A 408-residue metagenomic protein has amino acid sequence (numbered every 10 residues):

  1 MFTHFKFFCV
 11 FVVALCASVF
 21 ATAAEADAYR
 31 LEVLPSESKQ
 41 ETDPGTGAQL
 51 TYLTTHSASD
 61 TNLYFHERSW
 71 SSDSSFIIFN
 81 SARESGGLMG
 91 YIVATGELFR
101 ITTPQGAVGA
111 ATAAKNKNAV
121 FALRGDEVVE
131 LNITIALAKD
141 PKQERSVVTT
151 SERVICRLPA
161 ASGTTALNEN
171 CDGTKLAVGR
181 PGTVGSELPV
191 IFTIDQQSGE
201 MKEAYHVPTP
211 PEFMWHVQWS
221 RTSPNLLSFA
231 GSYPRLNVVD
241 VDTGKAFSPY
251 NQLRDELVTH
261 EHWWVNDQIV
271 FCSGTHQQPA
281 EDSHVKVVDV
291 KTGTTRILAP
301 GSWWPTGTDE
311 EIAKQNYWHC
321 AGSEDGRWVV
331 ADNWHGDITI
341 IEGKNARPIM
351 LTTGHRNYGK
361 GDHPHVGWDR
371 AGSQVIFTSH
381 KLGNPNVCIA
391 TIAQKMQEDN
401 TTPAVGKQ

Functional and structural regions predicted by a protein language model:
A26-T51, V190: Blade/loop signatures of beta-propeller domains
E41-T61, T149-E152: A short helix->beta-strand "capping" segment at the edge of beta-propeller domains
S59, Y64-H66, E84-G125: Blade-loop segments of beta-propeller domains
E67-F76, S81, A110-N118, L123 (+6 more regions): Blade-terminus and WD-like Trp-Asp/Gly-His loop motifs, strongest in beta-propeller folds
S85-G90, D126-N132, G185-F192, Y233-V238 (+3 more regions): Structural motif
P104-P189, E203-T209: Asp-box/WD-like beta-propeller blade repeats and closely related beta-sheet repeat scaffolds
A299-H319, A346-W368: Conserved blade-ending motifs and adjacent loop-strand segments that build the rim/top face of beta-propeller domains
D362-Q408: Blade-level signature of beta-propeller repeat domains, shared across WD40, Kelch, NHL, RCC1 and BNR/Asp-box propellers
